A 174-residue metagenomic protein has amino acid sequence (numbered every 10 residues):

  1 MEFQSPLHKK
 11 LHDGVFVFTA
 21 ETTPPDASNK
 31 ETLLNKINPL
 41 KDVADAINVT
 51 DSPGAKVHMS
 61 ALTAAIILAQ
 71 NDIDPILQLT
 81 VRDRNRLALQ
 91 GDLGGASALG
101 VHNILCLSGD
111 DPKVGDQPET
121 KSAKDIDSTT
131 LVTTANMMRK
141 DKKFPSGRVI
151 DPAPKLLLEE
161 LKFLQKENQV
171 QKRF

Functional and structural regions predicted by a protein language model:
M1-T19, A27, N35, K143-P154: N-terminal amphipathic alpha-helix/helix-capping segment at the start of soluble metabolic enzymes
F3-H8, E31-P39, P53-I73: Glycine-rich, positively charged N-terminal anion/phosphate-binding segment
F18-T22, D45-V49, P75-L79, I104-C106 (+1 more regions): Hydrophobic faces of well-ordered beta-strands that scaffold small-molecule active sites in alpha/beta enzyme cores
P24-S28, K41, D45-L62, P112-A123: Glycine-rich, proline-tolerant flexible connector loops at the mouths of alpha/beta enzymes
A27-L40, S60-A61, L87-L93, E167-F174: Short, acidic/polar
A55-Q78, A123-A153: Alpha-helix-loop-beta-strand connector modules within alpha/beta enzyme cores
R86-T133: Flexible, glycine-rich active-site loops centered on histidine and acidic residues that chelate a metal or position
L89, F144-F174: Active-site-adjacent structural elements that line small-molecule/cofactor binding pockets in enzymes
